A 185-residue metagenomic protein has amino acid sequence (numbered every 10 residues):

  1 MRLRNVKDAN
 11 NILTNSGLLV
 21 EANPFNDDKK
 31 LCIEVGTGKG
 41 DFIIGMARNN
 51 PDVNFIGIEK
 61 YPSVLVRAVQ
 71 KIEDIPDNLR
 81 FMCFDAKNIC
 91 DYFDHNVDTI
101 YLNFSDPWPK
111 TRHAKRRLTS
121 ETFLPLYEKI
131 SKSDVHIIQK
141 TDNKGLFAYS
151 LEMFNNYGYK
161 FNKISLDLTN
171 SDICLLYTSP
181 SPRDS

Functional and structural regions predicted by a protein language model:
M1-L31, D41-I44, R48: S-adenosyl-L-methionine
L31-N88: SAM cofactor-binding core of SAM-dependent methyltransferases, primarily the Rossmann-like beta-alpha-beta module
Y92-T99: A short acidic, Gly/Pro-enriched loop at the edge of an enzyme's catalytic core that lines a small-molecule cofactor
T99-A114: A short SAM/SAH-binding and catalytic strip from SAM-dependent methyltransferases
T119-S133: A short glycine-rich, Lys/Arg-flanked "PGG" loop and its adjoining helix->strand segment in the class I
D134-T141: Conserved beta-strand signature within the Rossmann-like core of class I S-adenosyl-L-methionine
A148-L166: Conserved Class I S-adenosyl-L-methionine
Y177-D184: Conserved small/polar residues in nucleotide/adenosyl-binding loops
